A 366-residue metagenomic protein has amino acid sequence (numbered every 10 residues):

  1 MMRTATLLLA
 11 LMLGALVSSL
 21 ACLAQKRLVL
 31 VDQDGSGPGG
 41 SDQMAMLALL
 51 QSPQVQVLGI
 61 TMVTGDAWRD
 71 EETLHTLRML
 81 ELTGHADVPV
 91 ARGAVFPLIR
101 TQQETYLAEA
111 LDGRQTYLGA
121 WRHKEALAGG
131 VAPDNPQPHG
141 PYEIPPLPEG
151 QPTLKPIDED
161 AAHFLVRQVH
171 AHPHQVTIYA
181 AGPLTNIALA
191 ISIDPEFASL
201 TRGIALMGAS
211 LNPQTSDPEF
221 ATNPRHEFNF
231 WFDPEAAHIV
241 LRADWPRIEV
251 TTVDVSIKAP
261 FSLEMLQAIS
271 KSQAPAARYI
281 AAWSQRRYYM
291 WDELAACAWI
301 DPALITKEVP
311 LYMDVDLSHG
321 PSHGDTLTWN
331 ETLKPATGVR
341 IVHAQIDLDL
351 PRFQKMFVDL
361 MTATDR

Functional and structural regions predicted by a protein language model:
M1-T6: Positively charged n-region of N-terminal signal peptides that target proteins for export
L8-S19: Bacterial N-terminal signal peptides
L20-A24: Sec/Tat signal peptide C-region and signal peptidase I cleavage site
Q25-A86, T101, H123, V131-E249 (+1 more regions): Active-site histidine-anchored catalytic micro-motif
Q25-L28, M44-S52, Q56, F228-R366: Conformational coupling and interaction surfaces
P89-P97: A short, structured active-site edge motif that brings together acidic residues
E104-D112, P218-N223, M265: Short, surface-exposed amphipathic charged segments that create phosphate/polyanion-binding patches used for binding
L107-A128: A charged helix-plus-loop insertion that forms the helical arch/lid used to bind and gate nucleic-acid substrates
